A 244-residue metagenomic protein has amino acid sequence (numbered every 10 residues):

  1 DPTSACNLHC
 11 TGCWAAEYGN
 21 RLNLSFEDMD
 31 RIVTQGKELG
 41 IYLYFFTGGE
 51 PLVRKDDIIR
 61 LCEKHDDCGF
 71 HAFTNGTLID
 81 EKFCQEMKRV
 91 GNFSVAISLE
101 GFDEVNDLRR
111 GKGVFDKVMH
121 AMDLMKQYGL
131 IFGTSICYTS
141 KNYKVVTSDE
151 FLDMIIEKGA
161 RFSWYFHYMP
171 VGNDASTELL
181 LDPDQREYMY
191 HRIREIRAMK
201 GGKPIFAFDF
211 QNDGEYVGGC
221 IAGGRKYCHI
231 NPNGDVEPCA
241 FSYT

Functional and structural regions predicted by a protein language model:
D1-F26, A240: Canonical Radical SAM [4Fe-4S] cluster-binding loop centered on the CxxxCxxC motif and its immediate flanking residues
D1-G12, Y42-F46, I230, G234: N-terminal pre-triad scaffold of radical SAM enzymes
A16-N20, F102-V105, P170-N173: A short, flexible beta-alpha/helix-coil linker loop
R21-N23, G48-E50, A72-N75, N212-E215: Short, flexible loop segments at the rims of nucleotide/cofactor-binding pockets, characterized by
M29-F46, L52-H167: Radical SAM/AdoMet-radical enzyme domain recognition
D107-G223, P232-E237, F241-Y243: Radical SAM enzyme [4Fe-4S]-AdoMet core and its adjacent flexible, acidic and glycine-rich loops/tails across
